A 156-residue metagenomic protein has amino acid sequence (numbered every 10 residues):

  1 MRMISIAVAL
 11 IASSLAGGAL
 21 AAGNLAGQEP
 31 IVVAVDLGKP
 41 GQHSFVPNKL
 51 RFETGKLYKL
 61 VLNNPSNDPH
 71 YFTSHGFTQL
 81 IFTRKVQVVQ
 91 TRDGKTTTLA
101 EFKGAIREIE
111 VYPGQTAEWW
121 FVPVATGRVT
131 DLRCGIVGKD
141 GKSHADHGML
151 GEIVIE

Functional and structural regions predicted by a protein language model:
M1-S5: Positively charged n-region of N-terminal signal peptides that target proteins for export
A16-G18: N-terminal signal peptide c-region/cleavage motif recognized by signal peptidases
A22, L99-E156: Extracellular/periplasmic metallocenter environments
A26-L57: N-terminal edge beta-strand
A34, K59-V61, E118-W120: Beta-strand secondary-structure signal
L62-S66: Asparagine-centered strand-capping/turn motif at beta-strand->loop junctions
P69-G76, D131-R133: Beta-strand acidic-aromatic groove motif in beta-rich domains, primarily in extracellular
T78-R92: Short aromatic-acidic-glycine turn motif
